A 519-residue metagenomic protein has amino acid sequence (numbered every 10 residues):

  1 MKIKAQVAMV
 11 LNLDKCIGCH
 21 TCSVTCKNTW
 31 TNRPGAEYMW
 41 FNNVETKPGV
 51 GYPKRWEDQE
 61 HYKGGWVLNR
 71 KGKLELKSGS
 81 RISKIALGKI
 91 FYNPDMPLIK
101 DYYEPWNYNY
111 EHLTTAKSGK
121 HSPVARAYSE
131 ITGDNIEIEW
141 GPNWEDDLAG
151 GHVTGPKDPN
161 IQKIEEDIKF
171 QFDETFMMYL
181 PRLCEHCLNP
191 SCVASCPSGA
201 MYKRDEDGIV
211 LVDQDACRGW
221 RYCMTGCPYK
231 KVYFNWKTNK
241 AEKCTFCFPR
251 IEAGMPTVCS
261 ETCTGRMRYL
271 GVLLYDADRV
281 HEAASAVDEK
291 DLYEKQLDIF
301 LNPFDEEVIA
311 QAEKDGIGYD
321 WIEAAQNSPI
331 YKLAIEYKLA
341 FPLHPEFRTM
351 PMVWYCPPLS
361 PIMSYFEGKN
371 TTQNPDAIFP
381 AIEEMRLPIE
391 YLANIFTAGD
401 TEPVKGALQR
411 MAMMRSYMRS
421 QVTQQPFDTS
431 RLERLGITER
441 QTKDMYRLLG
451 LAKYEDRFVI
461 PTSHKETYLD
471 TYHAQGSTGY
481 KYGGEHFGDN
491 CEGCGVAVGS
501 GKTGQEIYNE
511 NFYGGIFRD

Functional and structural regions predicted by a protein language model:
M1-D519: Non-ligating segments of multi-cofactor redox enzymes
